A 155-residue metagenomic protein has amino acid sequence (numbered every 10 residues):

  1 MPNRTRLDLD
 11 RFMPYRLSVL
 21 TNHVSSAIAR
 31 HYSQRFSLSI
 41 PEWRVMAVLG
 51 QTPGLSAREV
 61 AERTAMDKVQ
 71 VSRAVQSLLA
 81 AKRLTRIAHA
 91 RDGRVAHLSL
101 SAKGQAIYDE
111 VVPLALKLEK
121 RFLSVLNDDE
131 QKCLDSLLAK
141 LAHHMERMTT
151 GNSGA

Functional and structural regions predicted by a protein language model:
M1-F36: N-terminal leader segment of winged-helix/HTH proteins
M1-R6, D129-A155: C-terminal regulatory/oligomerization modules of transcriptional regulators
T21, A47-Q51, V112, A139: Short, locally clustered residues in the helix-turn-helix/winged-helix DNA-binding domain
N22, R58, E62-A65, Q105 (+2 more regions): Residues within alpha-helical segments
S26-Q70, V75, T150-A155: N-terminal helix-turn-helix DNA-binding core of bacterial DNA-binding proteins
Q76-A139, H143: Charged, amphipathic alpha-helical coiled-coil/dimerization segments
